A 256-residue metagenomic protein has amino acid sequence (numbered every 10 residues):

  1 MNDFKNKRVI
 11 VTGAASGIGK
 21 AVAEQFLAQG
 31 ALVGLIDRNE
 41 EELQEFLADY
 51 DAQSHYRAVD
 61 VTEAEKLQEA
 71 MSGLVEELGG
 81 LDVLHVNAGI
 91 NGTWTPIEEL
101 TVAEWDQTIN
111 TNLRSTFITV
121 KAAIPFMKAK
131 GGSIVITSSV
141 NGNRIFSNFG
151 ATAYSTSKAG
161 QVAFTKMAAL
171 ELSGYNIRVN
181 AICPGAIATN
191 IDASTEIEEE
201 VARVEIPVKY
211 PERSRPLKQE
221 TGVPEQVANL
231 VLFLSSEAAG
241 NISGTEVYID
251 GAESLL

Functional and structural regions predicted by a protein language model:
N91-W94, L232, S243-L256: Short C-terminal tail/terminal secondary-structure segment of NAD(P)H-dependent dehydrogenase/reductase domains
T95-I97, T101-I109, P211-E212: Substrate-binding pocket helix/loop in short-chain dehydrogenase/reductase
V120, S157, T165: Active-site helix of classical SDR
P125, L170-E171, G240: Alpha-helical segment proximal to the catalytic Tyr-Lys
S139: Residue(s) in the substrate-gating loop at a strand-loop-helix junction that position the organic substrate next
S173, R178, I242-G244: Short, small/polar-rich loop/turn modules that mediate ligand/substrate recognition or access, typified
E200-Q226: Catalytic Tyr-x(3-8)-Lys segment
